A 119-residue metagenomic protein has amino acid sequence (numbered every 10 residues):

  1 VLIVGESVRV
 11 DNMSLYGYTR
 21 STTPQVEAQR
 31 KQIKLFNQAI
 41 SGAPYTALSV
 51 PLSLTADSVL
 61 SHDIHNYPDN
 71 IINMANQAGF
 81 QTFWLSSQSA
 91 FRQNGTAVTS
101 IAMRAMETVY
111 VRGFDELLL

Functional and structural regions predicted by a protein language model:
L2, S7-L119: Active-site-proximal alpha/beta segments of enzymes that process anionic O-linked groups
